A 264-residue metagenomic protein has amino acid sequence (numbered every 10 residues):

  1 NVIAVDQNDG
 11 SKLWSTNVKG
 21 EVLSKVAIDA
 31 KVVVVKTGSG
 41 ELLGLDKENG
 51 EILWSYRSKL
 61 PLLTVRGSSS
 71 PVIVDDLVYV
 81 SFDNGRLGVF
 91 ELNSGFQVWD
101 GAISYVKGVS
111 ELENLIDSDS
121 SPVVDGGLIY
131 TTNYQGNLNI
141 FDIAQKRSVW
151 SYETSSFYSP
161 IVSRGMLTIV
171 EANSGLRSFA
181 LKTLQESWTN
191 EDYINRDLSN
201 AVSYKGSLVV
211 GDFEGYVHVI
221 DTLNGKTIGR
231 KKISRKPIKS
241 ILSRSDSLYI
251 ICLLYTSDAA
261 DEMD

Functional and structural regions predicted by a protein language model:
Q7-D9, K47-N49, L92-S94, D142-Q145 (+2 more regions): Short loop/turn segments that connect beta-strands within beta-propeller blades
K12-A30, I52-D75, W99-V124, V149-R164 (+2 more regions): Extracytoplasmic beta-rich repeat domains
T37, F82-D83, N133, E171-A172 (+2 more regions): Structural signature of WD-repeat beta-propellers
A172, R177, T189-H218: Loop/turn-rich, solvent-exposed surfaces of beta-rich toroidal or solenoidal domains
Y255-E262: Conserved small/polar residues in nucleotide/adenosyl-binding loops
